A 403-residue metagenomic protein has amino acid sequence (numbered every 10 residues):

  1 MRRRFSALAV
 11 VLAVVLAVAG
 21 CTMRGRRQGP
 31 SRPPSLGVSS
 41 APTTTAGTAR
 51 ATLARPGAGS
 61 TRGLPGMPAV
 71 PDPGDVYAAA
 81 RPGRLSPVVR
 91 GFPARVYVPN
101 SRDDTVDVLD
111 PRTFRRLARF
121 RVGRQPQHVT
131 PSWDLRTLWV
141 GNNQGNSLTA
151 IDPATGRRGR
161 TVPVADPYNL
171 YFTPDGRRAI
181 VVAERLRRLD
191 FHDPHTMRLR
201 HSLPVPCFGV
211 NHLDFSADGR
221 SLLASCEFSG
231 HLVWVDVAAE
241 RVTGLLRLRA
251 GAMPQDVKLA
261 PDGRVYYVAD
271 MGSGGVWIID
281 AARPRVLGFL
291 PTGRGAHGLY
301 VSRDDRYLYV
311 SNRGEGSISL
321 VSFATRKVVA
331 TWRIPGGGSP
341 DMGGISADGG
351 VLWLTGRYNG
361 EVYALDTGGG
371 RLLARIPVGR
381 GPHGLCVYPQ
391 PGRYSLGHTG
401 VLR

Functional and structural regions predicted by a protein language model:
M1-V18: Sec-dependent bacterial lipoprotein signal peptides
L16, C21-R403: Predominantly soluble domains enriched in secretory-pathway, periplasmic, or organellar proteins
